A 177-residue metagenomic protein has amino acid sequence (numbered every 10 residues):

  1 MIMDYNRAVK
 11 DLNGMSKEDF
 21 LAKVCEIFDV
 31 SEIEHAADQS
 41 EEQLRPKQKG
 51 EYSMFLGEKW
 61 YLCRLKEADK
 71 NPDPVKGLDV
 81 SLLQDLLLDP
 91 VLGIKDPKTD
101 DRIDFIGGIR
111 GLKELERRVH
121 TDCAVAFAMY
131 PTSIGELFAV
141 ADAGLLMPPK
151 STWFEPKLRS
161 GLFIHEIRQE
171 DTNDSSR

Functional and structural regions predicted by a protein language model:
M1-R177: Surface-exposed, charge/polar-rich loops and edge strands
